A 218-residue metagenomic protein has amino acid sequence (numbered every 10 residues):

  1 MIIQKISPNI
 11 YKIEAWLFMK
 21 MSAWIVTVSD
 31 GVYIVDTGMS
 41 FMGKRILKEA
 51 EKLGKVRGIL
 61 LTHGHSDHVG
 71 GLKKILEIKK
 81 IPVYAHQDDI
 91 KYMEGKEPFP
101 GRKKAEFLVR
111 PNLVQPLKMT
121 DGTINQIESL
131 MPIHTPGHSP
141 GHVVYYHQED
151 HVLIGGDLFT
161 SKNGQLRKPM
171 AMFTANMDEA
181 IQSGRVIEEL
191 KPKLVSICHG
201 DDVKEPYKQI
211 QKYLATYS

Functional and structural regions predicted by a protein language model:
I2-E49, V144-G156, S161: Conserved beta-strand hairpin/beta-sheet module of binuclear metal-dependent hydrolase folds, prominently
I10-A15, V35-M39, I59-T62, L130-H134 (+1 more regions): Short, flexible loop segments at the rims of nucleotide/cofactor-binding pockets, characterized by
W16, T37-M39, G64, D89 (+3 more regions): Active-site metal-binding loops of divalent metal-dependent hydrolases
Y33-V35, L60, V83, V152-I154 (+1 more regions): Residue-level marker for buried hydrophobic side chains located in beta-strands that build the well-ordered beta-sheet
L47-T123: Active-site HxH/HxHxD metal-binding segment of metal-dependent hydrolases
K52-K55, N125-E128, Q148, L190: Glycine-rich phosphate-binding loop signature in dinucleotide/nucleotide-binding domains
R110-S139, V143-V144: Internal catalytic-core helix/loop-beta-alpha segment that presents or stabilizes conserved functional determinants
M131-P136, P140-K212: Metallo-beta-lactamase
